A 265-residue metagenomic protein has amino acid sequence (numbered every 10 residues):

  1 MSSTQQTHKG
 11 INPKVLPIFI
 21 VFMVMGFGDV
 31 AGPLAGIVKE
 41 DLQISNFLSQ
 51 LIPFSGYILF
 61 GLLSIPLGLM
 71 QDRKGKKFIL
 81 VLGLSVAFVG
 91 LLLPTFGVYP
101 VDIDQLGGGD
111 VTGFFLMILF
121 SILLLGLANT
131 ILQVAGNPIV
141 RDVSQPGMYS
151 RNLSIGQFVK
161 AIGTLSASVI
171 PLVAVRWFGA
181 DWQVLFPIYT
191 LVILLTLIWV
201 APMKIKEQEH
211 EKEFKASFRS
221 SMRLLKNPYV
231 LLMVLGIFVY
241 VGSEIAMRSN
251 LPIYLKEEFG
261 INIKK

Functional and structural regions predicted by a protein language model:
S2-K9, Q208-M233: Juxtamembrane intracellular "pre-TM" segments in multi-pass secondary transporters
P13-N46, N137, M247-P252: Extracytoplasmic
D29, Y57-I65, L165: Residue-level signature of mid-helix packing/kink "hotspots" within the transmembrane helices of 12-pass Major
A31-G32, N227-K265: Extracytoplasmic gate region of multi-pass secondary transporters
L62-G109: Conserved MFS/SLC helix-loop-helix module at the cytosolic interface between two early adjacent transmembrane helices
Q105-I131: Hydrophobic core of transmembrane alpha-helices in multi-pass small-molecule transporters, especially MFS/SLC-type
S121-F158: Cytoplasmic helix-loop-helix junction between adjacent transmembrane helices in 12-TM secondary transporters
G156-I205: Helix-loop-helix hairpin linking two adjacent transmembrane segments in secondary transporters
